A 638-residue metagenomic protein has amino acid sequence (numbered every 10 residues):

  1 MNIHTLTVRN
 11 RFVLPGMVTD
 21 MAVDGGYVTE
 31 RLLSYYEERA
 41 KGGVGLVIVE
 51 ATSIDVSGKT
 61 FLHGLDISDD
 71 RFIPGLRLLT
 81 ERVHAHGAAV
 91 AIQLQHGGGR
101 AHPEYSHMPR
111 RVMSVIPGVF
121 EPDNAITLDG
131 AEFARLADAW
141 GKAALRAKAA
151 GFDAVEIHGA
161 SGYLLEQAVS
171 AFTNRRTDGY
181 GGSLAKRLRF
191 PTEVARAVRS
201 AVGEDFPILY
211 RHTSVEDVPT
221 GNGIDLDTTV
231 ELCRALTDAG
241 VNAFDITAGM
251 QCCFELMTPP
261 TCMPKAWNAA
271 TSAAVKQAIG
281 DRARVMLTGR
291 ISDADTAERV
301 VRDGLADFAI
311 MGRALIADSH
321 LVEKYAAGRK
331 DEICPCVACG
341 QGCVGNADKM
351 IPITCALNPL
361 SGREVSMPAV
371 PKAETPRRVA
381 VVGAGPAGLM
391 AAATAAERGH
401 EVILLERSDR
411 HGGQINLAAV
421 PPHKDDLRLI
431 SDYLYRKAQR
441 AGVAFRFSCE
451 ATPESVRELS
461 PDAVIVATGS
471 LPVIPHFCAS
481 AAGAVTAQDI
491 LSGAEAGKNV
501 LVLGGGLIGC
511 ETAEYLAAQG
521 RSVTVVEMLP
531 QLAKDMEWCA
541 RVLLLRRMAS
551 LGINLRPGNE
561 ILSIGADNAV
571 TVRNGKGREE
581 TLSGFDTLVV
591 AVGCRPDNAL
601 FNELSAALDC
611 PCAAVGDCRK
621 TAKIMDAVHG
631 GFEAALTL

Functional and structural regions predicted by a protein language model:
M1-V382, P386, M390-E397, V402: Flavin-dependent oxidoreductase catalytic cores
T52, Q95-G97, G159-G162, N174 (+8 more regions): Short, ordered loop/turn segments at secondary-structure junctions
G289, S431, F447-E450, T486-Q488 (+3 more regions): Short loop/edge segments at beta-strand edges and connector loops that shape dinucleotide/nucleotide cofactor-binding
I316, H320-C334, C449-S470: Small-residue-rich anion-binding loops in enzyme active sites
A373-L405, R446-S460, A467-F477, G483 (+2 more regions): Rossmann-like dinucleotide/flavin-binding elements
E401-A441, Y515-I561: Rossmann-like dinucleotide-binding cores of NAD(P)H-dependent redox enzymes
